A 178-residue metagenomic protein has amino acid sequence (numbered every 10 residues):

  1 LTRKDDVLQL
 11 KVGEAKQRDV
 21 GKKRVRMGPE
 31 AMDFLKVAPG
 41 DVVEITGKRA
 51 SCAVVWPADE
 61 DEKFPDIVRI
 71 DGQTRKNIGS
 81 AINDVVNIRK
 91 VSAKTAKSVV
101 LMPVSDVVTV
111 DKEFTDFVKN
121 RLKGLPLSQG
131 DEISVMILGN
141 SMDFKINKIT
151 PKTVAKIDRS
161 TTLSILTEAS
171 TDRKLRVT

Functional and structural regions predicted by a protein language model:
L1-T178: Beta-strand/loop-dominated core regions that host nucleotide or nucleotide-derived cofactor-binding catalytic loops
